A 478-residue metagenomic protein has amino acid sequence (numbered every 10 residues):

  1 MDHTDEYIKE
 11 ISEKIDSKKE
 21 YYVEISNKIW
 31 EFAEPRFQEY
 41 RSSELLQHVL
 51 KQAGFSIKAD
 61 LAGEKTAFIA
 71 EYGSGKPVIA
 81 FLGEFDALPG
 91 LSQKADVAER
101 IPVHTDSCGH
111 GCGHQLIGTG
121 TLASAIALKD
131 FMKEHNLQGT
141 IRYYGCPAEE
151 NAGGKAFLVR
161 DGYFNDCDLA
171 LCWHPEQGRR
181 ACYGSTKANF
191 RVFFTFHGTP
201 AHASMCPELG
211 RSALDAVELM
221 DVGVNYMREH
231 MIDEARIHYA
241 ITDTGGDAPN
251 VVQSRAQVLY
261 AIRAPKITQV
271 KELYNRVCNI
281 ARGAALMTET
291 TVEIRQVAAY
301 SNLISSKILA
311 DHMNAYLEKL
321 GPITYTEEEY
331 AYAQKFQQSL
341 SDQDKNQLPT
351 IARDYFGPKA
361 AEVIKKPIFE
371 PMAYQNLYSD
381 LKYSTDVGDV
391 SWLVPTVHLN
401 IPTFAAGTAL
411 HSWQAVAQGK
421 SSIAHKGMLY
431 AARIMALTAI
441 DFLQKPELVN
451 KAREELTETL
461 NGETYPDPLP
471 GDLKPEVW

Functional and structural regions predicted by a protein language model:
D2-H110, Q115, T119-T140: Acidic/His- and Gly-rich active-site-bordering loop/insert found across diverse amide/peptide-bond hydrolases
D5-E6, E24-K28, R100-S107, F196-S204 (+3 more regions): A short small-residue
I29, A70, F81, H114 (+8 more regions): Divalent metal-coordination and catalytic microenvironments
E34-P35, Y144-A148, V297-N302: Conserved short loop/turn motifs at secondary-structure junctions
F37, H110-T119, P207-D215, S422-R433: Short, conserved micro-motifs enriched in small and acidic residues
T66, L88, V97-G109, Q115-L116 (+2 more regions): Histidine/acidic-residue-rich, glycine-tolerant segments that coordinate divalent metal ions
A80-L82, L91, H197, L399-P402: Non-cysteine beta-strand/loop elements that form the S-adenosyl-L-methionine
E218-W478: Metal-dependent amide/peptide-bond hydrolase catalytic core, centered on the "pita-bread" metallohydrolase fold
